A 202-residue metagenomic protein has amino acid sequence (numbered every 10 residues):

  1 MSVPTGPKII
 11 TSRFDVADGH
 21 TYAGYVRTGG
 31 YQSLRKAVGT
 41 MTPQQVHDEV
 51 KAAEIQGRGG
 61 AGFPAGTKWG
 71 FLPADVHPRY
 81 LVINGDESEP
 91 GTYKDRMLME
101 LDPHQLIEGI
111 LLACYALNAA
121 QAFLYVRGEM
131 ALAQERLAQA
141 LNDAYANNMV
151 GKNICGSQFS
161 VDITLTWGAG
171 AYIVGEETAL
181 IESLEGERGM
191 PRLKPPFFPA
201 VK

Functional and structural regions predicted by a protein language model:
M1-A52, A119-L124: Iron-sulfur (Fe-S) cluster-binding modules
T5-G6, P43-V46, A52, V76-R79 (+6 more regions): Short coil/turn connectors at secondary-structure junctions
Y25-Q32, N84-D95, F198-V201: Gly-rich Lys/Arg/Thr-decorated short loops/hinges at beta-loop-alpha junctions or inter-strand turns that position
T40, Q121-Q134, A138, A169-G170: Conserved short loop/turn motifs at secondary-structure junctions
A52-L72, G170-E182, G186: Conserved phosphate/anionic-ligand binding catalytic regions in large, soluble enzymes, centered on
V76-Q105: Glycine-rich phosphate/pyrophosphate-binding loop regions near the starts of catalytic domains
D102-A116: Histidine-anchored nucleotide/phosphate-binding helix
Q134-K202: Hydrophobic alpha-helical positions that pack around
